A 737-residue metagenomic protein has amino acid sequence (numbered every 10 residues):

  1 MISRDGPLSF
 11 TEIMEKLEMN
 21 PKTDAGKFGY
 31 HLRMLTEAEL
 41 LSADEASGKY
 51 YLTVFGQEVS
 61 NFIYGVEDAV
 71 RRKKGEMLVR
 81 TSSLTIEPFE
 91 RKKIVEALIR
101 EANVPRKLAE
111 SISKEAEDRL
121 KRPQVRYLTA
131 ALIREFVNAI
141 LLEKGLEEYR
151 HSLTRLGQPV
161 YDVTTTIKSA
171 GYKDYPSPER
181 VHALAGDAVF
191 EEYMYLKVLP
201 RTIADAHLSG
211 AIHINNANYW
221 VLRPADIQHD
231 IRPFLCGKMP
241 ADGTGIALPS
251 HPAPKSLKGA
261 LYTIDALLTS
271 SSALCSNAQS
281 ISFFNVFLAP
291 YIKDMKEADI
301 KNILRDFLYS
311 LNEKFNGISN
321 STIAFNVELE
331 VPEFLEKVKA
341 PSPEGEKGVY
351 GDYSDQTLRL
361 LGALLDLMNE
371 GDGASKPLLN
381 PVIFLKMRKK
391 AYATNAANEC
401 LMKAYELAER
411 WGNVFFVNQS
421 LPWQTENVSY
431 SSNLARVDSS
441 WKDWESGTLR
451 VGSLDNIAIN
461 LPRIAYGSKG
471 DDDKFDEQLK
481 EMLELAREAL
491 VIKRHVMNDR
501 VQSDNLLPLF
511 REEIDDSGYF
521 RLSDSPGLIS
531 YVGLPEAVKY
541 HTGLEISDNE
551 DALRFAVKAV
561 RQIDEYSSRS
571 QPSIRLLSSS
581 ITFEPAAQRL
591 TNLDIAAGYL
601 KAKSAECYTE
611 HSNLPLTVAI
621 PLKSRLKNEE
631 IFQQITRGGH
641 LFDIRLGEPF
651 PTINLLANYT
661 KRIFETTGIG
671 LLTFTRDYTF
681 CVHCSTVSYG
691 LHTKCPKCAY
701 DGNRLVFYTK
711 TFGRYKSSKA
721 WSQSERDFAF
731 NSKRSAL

Functional and structural regions predicted by a protein language model:
I2-G6: Short helix-capping/hinge SLiMs at alpha-helix to coil transitions
P7-L17: Short acidic, hydrophobic short linear motifs in intrinsically disordered regions
N20-E37: Short amphipathic alpha-helical interaction segments
T36-A46, P572-L576: A short, conserved structural fragment
A46-D68: Short, cationic-aromatic polyanion-contact patches
D68-Y175, D727-R734: Charged, amphipathic alpha-helical regulatory modules used for macromolecular assembly or allosteric control
A170-S523, L544, N549-F707: Conserved catalytic cores of very large enzyme subunits
D701-L737: Long, charge-rich boundary regions
